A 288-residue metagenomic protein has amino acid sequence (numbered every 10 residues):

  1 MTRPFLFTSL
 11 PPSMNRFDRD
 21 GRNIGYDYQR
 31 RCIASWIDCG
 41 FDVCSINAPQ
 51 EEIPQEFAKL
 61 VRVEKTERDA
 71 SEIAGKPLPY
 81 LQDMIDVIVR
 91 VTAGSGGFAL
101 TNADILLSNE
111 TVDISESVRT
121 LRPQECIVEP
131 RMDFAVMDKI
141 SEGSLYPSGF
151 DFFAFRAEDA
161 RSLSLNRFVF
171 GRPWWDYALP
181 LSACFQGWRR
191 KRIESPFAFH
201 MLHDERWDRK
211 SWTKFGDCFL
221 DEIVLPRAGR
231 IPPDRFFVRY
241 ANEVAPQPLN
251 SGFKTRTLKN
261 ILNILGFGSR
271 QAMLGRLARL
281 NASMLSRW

Functional and structural regions predicted by a protein language model:
R3-S9, W36, D42-S45: Hydrophobic targeting segments
P4-M14, G25, V169-W288: C-terminal catalytic/acceptor-binding lobe
L6-M14, A48, E64-R68, D104 (+4 more regions): Short loop/turn segments at strand-loop or loop-helix junctions that form parts of catalytic or ligand-binding pockets
M14-D27, S71-K76, F168-G171: Short, flexible/disordered intra-domain loops and linkers
R16, A48-F98: Active-site-proximal specificity loops/subdomain of glycosyltransferases
Y26-D42: Short, acidic, metal-binding catalytic loop of nucleotide-sugar glycosyltransferases
S95-S108: Short beta-strand-to-loop acidic/aromatic patch adjacent to the donor-nucleotide binding site
I105-L181: Conserved catalytic core of nucleotide-sugar-dependent glycosyltransferases
